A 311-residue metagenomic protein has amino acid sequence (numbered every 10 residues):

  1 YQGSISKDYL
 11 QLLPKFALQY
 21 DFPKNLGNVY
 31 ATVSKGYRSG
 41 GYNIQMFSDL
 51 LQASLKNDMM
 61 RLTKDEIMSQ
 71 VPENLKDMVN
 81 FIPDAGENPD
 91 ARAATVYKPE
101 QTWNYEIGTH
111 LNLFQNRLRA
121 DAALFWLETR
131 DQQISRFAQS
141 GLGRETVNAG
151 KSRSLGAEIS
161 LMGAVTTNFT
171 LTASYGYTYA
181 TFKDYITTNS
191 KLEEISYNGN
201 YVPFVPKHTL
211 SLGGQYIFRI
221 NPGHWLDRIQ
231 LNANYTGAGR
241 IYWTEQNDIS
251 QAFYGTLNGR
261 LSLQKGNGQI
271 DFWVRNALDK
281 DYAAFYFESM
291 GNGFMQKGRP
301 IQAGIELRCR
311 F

Functional and structural regions predicted by a protein language model:
Y1-I5, A91-T95, G143-N148, G156 (+3 more regions): Extracellular loop and loop/strand-boundary signature of outer-membrane beta-barrel proteins
D8-P14, V33-Y37, P99-Y105, L124-R130 (+8 more regions): Transmembrane beta-barrel architecture of outer-membrane proteins
F16-Y20, I107-L111, A157-G163, A173 (+4 more regions): Residues on the lipid-exposed face of transmembrane beta-strands in outer-membrane beta-barrel proteins
P23, N28-Y30, L55-N148, R153-L155 (+2 more regions): Membrane-embedded beta-barrel scaffold of Gram-negative outer-membrane proteins
N25-V29, Q115-A120, N168-L171, N221-H224 (+2 more regions): Repeated loop/turn-to-beta-strand initiation elements of outer-membrane beta-barrel proteins
Y37, E128, N234-T244, S262-F311: C-terminal beta-signal and adjacent terminal beta-strands/loops of Gram-negative outer-membrane beta-barrel proteins
Y42-S48, Q132-S140, T178, K183-K191 (+2 more regions): Outer-membrane beta-barrel translocator domains and adjoining extracellular loop/strand segments of Gram-negative
R117-T129, V147-T244, R308-R310: Gram-negative outer-membrane beta-barrel transporters
